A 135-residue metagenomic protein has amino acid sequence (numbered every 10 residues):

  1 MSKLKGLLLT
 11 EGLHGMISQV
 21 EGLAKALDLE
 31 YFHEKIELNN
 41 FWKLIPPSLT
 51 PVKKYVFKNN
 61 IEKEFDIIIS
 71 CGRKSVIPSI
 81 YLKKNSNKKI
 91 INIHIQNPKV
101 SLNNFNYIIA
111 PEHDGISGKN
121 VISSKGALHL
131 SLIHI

Functional and structural regions predicted by a protein language model:
S2-L7: Extreme N-terminal starter segment of soluble prokaryotic enzymes
L8-H129: Active-site and donor-binding regions of nucleotide-sugar-utilizing enzymes
I133-I135: Conserved small/polar residues in nucleotide/adenosyl-binding loops
